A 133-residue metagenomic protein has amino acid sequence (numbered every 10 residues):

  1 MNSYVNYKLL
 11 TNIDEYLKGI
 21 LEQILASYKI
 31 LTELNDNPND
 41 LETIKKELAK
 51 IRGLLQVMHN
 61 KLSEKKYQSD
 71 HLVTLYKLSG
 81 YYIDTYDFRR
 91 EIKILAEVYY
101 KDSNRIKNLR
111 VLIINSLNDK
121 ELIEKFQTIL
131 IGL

Functional and structural regions predicted by a protein language model:
M1-L133: Long, low-complexity or tandemly repetitive, helically biased scaffold regions used for multimeric assembly/adhesion
